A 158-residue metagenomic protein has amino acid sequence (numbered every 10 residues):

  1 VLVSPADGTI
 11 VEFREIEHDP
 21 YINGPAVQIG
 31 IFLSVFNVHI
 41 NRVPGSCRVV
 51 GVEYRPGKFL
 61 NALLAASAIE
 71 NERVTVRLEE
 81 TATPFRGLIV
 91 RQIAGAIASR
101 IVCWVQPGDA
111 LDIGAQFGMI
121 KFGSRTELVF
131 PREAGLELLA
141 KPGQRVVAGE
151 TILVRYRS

Functional and structural regions predicted by a protein language model:
V1-S158: Contiguous, well-folded functional domains in the mature portion of proteins
